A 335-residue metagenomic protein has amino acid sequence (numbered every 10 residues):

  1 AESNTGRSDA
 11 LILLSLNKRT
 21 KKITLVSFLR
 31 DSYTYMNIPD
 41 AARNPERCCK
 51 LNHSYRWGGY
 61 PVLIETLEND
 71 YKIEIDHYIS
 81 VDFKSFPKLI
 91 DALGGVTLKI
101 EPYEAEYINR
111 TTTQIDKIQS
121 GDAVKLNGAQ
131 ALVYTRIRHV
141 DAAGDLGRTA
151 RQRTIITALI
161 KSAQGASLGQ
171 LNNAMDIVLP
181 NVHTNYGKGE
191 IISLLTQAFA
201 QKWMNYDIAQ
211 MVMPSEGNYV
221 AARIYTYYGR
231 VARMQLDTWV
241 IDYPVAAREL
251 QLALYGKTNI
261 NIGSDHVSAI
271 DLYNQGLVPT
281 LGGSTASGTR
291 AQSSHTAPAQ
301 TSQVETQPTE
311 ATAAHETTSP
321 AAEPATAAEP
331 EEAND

Functional and structural regions predicted by a protein language model:
A1-D335: Non-catalytic, solvent-exposed segments at the cell envelope interface
